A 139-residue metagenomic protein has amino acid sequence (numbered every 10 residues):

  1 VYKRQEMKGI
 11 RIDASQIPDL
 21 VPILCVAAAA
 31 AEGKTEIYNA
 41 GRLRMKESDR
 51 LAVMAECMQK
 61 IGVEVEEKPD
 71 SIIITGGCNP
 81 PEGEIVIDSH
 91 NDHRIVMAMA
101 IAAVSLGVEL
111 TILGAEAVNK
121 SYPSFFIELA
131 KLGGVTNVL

Functional and structural regions predicted by a protein language model:
K3-L139: Short, structured segments at the rim of ligand-binding sites
